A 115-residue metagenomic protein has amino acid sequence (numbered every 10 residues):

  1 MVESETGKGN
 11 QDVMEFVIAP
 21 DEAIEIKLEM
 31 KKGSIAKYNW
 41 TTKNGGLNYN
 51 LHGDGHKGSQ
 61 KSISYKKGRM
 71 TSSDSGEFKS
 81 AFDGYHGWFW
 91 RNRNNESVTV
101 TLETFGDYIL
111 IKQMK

Functional and structural regions predicted by a protein language model:
M1-K115: Acidic, Ser/Thr/Pro
